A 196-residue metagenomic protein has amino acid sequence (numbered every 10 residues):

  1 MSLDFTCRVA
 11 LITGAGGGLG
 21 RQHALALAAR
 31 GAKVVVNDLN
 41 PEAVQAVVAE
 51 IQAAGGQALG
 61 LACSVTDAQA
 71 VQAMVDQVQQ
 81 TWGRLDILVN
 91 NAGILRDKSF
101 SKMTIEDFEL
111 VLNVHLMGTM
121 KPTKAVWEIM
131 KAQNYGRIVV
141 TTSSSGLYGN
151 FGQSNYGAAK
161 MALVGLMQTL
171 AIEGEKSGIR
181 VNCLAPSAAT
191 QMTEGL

Functional and structural regions predicted by a protein language model:
D4-V35: Canonical Rossmann dinucleotide-binding motif of NAD(H)/NADP(H)-dependent dehydrogenases/reductases, specifically
T6, A54-Q57, Q77-N90, R96 (+2 more regions): A glycine-rich helix->loop->beta "capping" turn within Rossmann-like NAD(P)(H)-dependent oxidoreductase domains
R30-A46: Conserved glycine-rich Rossmann-like NAD(P)H-binding loop of the short-chain dehydrogenase/reductase
P41-E42, A62-A73, I105: The beta1-alpha1 cofactor-binding region of Rossmann-like NAD(H)/NADP(H)-dependent oxidoreductases
S99-F100, T104-E109: Substrate-binding pocket helix/loop in short-chain dehydrogenase/reductase
T123, A159: Active-site helix of classical SDR
S143: Residue(s) in the substrate-gating loop at a strand-loop-helix junction that position the organic substrate next
